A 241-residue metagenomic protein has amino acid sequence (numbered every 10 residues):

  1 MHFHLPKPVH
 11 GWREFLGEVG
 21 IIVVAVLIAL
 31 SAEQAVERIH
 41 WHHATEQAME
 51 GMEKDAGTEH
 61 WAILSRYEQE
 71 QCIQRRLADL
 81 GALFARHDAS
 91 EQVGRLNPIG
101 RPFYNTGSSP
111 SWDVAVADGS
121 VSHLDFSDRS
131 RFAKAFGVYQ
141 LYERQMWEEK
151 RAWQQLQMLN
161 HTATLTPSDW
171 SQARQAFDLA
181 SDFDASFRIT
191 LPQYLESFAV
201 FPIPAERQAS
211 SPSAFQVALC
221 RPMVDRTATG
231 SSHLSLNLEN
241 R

Functional and structural regions predicted by a protein language model:
M1-V23, S31, A35-E37: N-terminal positive-inside, membrane-proximal cytosolic segments immediately preceding the first
G20, A32-V36, M49-H60: Short, well-ordered alpha-helical packing segments
V26-A48: Transmembrane signal-anchor/signal-peptide helices with a preference for the extracytoplasmic
M52-L77, G81: N-terminal alpha-helical signal peptides/signal-anchor transmembrane segments
D79-G94: Conserved non-transmembrane functional hotspots
L96-E239: Soluble extracytoplasmic domains of inner/organellar membrane proteins
